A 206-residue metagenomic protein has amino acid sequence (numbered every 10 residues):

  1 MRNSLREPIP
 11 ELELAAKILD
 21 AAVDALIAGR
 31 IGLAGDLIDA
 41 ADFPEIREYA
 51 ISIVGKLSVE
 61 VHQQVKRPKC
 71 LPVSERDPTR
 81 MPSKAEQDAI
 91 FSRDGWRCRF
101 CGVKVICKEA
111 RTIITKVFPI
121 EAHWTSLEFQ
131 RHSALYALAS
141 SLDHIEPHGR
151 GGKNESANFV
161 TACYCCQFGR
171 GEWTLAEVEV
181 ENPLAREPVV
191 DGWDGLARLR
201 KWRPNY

Functional and structural regions predicted by a protein language model:
M1-A89, G95, V103-K108, R198-Y206: A boundary/linker detector
T79, V105-F159, V180-P183: Histidine-centered nuclease catalytic patch
R93-W96, N158: Disulfide-bonded cysteine motifs in exported proteins
C98-C101, C163-C166: Short cysteine-rich clusters marking metal-coordination/redox-active sites
C107-K108, G169-E172: Short, non-ligating residues that shape and space the ligands of small metal-coordination modules and catalytic
H148, C166-G169: Hydrophobic alpha-helical segments
A176-Y206: Intrinsically disordered, low-complexity, charge-dense segments enriched in Lys/Arg and Glu/Asp interspersed
